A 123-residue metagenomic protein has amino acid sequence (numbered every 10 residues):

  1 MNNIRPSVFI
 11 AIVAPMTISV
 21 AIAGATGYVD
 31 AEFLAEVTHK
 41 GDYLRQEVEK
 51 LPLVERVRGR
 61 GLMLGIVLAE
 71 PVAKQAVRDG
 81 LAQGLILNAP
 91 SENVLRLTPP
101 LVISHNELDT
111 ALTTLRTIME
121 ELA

Functional and structural regions predicted by a protein language model:
V8-A35, Q46: N-terminal Rossmann-like NAD(P) cofactor-binding subdomain of oxidoreductases, focused on the glycine-rich
A31-A123: Conserved N-terminal phosphate-binding loop of PLP-dependent enzymes in the Aspartate aminotransferase
